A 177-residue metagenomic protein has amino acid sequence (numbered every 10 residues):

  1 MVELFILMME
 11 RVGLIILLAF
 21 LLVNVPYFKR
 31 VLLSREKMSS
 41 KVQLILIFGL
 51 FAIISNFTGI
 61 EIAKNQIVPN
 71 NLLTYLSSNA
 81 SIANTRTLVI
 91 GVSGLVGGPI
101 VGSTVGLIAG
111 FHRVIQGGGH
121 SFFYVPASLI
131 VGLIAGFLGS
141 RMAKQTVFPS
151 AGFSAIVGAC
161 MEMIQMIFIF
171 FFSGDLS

Functional and structural regions predicted by a protein language model:
M1, M8-M9, M38, M142 (+1 more regions): Detector for methionine-enriched segments
V2-G91: Hydrophobic transmembrane alpha-helices
F48-K64, V101-G102, G106-S177: Hydrophobic transmembrane alpha-helices
